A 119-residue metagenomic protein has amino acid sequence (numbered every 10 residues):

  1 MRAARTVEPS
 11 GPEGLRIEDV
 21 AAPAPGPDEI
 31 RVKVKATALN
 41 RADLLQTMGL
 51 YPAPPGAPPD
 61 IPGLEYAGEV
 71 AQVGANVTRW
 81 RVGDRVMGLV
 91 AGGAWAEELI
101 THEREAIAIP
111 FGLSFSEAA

Functional and structural regions predicted by a protein language model:
M1-A4: Short structural boundary motif marking the start of a folded domain
T6-G14: Extracellular beta-rich ligand/substrate-recognition surface
G11, A21, F111-S114: General structural signal for secondary-structure boundaries
P12, L39-R41: Short, acidic Gly/Pro/Ser/Thr-rich loop/turn segments
A21-A38, L50-G93: Glycine-rich beta-strand-centered segment in the early N-terminal region that forms part of a ligand/cofactor-binding
R41-M48: Cytochrome P450 core scaffold surrounding the K-helix E-X-X-R motif and the conserved "meander" helix-loop region
L45, Q72, R79, R85-A119: NAD(P)H dinucleotide-binding glycine-rich loop of Rossmann-like/cofactor-binding domains, especially the beta1-alpha1
